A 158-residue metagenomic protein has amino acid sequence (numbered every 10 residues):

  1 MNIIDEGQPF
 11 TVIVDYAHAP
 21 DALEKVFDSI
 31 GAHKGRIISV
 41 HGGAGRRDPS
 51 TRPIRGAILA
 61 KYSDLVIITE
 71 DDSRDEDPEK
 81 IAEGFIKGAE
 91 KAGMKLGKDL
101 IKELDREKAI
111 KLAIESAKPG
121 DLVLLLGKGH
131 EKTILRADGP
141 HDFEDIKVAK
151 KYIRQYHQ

Functional and structural regions predicted by a protein language model:
N2-Q158: ATP-dependent carboxylate-amine ligase
